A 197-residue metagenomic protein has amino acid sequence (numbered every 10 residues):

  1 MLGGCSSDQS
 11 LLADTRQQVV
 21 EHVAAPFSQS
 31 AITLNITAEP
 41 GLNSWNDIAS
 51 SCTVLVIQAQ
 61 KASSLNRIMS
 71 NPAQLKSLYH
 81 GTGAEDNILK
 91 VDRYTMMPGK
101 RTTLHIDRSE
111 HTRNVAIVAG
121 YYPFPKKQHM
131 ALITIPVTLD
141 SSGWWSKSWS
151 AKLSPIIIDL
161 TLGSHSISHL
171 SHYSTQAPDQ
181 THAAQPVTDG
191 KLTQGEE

Functional and structural regions predicted by a protein language model:
L2-A24: Bacterial Sec signal peptide processing site at the extreme N-terminus
S28-I32: Short structural boundary motif marking the start of a folded domain
L34-W45: Short amphipathic, basic-aromatic surface patches that mediate peripheral association with negatively charged
N35-T37, L55-I57, V118-G120: Residue-level recognition of well-ordered beta-strand positions that form the cores of beta-sheet-rich folds across
N43-D47, H105-D107: Short histidine-centered beta-strand/loop micro-motifs that create catalytic or ligand/metal-coordination sites
N46-L55: Short coil-to-beta strand junction motifs in C2/discoidin
A59-H129: Mid-length scaffold segments of soluble, non-membrane domains
M130-E197: Glycine-rich, aromatic-bearing surface loops/beta-hairpins
